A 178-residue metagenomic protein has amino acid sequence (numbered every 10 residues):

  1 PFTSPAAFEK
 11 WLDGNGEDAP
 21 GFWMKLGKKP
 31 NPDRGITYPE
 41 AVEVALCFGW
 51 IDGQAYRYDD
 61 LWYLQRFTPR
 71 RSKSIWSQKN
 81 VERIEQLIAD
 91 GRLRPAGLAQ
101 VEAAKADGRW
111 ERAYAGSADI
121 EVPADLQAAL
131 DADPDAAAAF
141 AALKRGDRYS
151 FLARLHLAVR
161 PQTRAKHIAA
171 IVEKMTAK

Functional and structural regions predicted by a protein language model:
P1-K178: Charge-dense, helix-prone N-terminal extensions
